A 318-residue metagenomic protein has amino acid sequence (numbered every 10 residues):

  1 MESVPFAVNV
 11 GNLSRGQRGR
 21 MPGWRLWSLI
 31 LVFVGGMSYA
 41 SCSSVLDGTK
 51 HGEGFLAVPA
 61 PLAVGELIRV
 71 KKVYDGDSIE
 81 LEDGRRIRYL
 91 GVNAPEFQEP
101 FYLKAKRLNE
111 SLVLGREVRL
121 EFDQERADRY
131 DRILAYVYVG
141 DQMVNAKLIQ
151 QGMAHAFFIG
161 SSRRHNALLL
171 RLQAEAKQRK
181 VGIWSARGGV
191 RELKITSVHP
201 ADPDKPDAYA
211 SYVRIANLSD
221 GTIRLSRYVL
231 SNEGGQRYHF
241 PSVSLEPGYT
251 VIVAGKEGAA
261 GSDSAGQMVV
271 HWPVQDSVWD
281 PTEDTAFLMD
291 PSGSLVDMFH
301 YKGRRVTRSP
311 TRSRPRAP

Functional and structural regions predicted by a protein language model:
E2-P318: Small beta-barrel nucleic-acid-binding modules, primarily SNase/OB-fold domains and secondarily Tudor-like barrels
